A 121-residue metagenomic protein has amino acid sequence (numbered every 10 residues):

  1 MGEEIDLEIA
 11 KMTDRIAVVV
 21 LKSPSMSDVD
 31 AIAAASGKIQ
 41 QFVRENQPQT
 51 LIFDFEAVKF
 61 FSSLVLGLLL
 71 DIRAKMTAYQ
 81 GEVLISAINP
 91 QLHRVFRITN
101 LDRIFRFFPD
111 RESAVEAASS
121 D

Functional and structural regions predicted by a protein language model:
E4-G37: STAS-typified acidic loop motif
D14, P90, E112: Residues that form or immediately flank small-molecule/cofactor binding pockets and catalytic motifs
M26-I104: Amphipathic alpha-helical interaction surfaces in cytosolic regulatory modules
R106-D110, A114: Short acidic-hydrophobic, aromatic-tinged amphipathic segments that line or gate anion-handling sites
A114, A118-D121: A short, charged, amphipathic alpha-helix used as a generic interaction element across diverse proteins
